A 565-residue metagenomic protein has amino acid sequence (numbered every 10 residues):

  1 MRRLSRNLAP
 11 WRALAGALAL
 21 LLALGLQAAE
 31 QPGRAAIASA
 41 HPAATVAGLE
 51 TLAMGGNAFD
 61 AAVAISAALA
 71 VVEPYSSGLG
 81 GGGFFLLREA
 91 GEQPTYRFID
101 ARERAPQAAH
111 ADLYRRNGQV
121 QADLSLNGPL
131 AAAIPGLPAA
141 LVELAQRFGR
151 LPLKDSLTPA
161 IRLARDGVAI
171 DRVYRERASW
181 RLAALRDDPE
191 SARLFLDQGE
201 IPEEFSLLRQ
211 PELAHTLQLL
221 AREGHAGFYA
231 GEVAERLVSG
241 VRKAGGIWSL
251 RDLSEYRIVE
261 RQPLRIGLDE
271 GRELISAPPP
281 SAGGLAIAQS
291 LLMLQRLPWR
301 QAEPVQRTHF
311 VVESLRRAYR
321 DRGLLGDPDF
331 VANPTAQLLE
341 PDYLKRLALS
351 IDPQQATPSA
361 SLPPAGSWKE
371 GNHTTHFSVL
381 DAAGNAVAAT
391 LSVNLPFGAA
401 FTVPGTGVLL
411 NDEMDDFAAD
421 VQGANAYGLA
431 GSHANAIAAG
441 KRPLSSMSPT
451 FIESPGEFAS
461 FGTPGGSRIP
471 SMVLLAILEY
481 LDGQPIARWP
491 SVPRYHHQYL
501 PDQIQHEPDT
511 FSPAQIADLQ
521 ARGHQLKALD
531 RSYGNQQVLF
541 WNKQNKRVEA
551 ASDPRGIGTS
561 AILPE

Functional and structural regions predicted by a protein language model:
R2-A15: Bacterial N-terminal signal peptides that target proteins for export
A13-G25: Bacterial N-terminal signal peptides
A29-V46, E50, A58-E223, F228-A230 (+7 more regions): Noncatalytic scaffold domains of N-terminal-nucleophile
V71-R88, E92, R97-F98, R115 (+3 more regions): Active-site rim segments in enzyme catalytic domains, especially the processed small/beta chain of N-terminal
S77, G82-E89, T375-V379, P449-F451 (+2 more regions): Short beta-strand scaffold segments in enzyme catalytic cores
E260, G371-T374, P396, S445-M447: Short, small/polar residue-rich loop motifs at catalytic or cofactor-binding pockets
L297-V393, G405-T406, V421, D530: Internal maturation/activation junctions in enzymes
K441, V473-L474, D482-R531: Extended C-terminal subregions enriched in glycine
